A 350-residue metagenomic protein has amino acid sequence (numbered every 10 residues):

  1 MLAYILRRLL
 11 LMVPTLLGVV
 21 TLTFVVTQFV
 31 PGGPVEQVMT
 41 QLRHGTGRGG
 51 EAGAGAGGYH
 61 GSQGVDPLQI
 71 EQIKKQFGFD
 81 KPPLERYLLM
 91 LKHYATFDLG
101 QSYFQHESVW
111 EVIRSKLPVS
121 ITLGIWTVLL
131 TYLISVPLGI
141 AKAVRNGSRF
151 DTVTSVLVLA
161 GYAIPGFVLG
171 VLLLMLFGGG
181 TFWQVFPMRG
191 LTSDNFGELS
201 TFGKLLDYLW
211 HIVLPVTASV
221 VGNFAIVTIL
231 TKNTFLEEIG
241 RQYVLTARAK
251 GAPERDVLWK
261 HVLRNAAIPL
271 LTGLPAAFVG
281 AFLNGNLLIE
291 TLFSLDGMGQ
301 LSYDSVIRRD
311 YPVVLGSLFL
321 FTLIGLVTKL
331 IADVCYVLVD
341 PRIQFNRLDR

Functional and structural regions predicted by a protein language model:
L2-A3, L117-P118, W126, L130-F150 (+2 more regions): Alpha-helical transmembrane segments of integral membrane proteins, especially multi-pass inner/plasma-membrane
L6-M12: N-terminal signal-anchor/signal peptide hydrophobic helix marking the start of the first transmembrane segment
M12, K116, S120, V156-L159 (+2 more regions): Residue-level signal for discrete positions within transmembrane alpha-helices of multi-pass small-molecule
L16-E85, T181-K204: Hydrophobic alpha-helical transmembrane segments of membrane transport/permease proteins and related membrane-embedded
V19, T23-T27, G32, G170 (+6 more regions): Juxtamembrane/transmembrane-helix interface segments of polytopic membrane transporters
Q28-F29, E71, H93, L157-R189 (+2 more regions): Membrane-water interface segments at the C-terminal ends of transmembrane alpha-helices in multi-pass inner-membrane
G50, G64-D98, Y208, I212 (+1 more regions): Short hydrophobic, aromatic-rich alpha-helical segments embedded in or entering the lipid bilayer of multi-pass
K74-V136: An internal, D/E-rich "acidic patch" concept
